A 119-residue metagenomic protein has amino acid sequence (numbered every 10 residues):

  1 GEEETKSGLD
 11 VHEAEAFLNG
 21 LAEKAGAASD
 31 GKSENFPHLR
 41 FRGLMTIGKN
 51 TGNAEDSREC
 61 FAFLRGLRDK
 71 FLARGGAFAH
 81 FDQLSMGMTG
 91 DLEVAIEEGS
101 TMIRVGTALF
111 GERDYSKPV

Functional and structural regions predicted by a protein language model:
G1-G90, I96-E98, F110-E112: Conserved alpha/beta-domain cores
D91, R104: Acidic active-site catalytic centers that drive phospho-/nucleotidyl reactions and related ester hydrolyses
M102, S116-V119: Active-site loop ensemble at the mouth of alpha/beta enzyme cores that anchors a bound cofactor
M102-I103, L109: A short hydrophobic/small-residue beta-strand
